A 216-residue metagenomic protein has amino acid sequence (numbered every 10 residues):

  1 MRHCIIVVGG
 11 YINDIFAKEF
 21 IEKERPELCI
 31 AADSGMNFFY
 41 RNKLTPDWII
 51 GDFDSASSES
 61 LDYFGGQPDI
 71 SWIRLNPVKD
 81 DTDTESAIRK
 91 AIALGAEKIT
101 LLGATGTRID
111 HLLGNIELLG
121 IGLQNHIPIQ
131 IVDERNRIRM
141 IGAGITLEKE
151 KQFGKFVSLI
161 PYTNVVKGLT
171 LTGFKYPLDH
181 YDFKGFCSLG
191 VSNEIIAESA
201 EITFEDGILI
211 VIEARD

Functional and structural regions predicted by a protein language model:
M1-Y63: N-terminal beta-strand-loop-alpha-helix module at the start of alpha/beta ligand-binding or catalytic domains
I70-N76, H126-Q130, K155-I160: A glycine-rich helix N-cap at a beta->alpha junction
S71-A93: Short phosphate-binding loop-to-helix
S86-G103, D179-Y181: Active-site/ligand-binding-proximal alpha/beta "capping" segment
G106, D110-G120: Short Gly/Thr/Asp-enriched flexible loops that form oxyanion-binding sites at enzyme active sites
I121-R137: Short, acidic/small-residue loops that bind anionic groups at enzyme active sites
N136, I141-D216: Long, charged alpha-helical interface segments
